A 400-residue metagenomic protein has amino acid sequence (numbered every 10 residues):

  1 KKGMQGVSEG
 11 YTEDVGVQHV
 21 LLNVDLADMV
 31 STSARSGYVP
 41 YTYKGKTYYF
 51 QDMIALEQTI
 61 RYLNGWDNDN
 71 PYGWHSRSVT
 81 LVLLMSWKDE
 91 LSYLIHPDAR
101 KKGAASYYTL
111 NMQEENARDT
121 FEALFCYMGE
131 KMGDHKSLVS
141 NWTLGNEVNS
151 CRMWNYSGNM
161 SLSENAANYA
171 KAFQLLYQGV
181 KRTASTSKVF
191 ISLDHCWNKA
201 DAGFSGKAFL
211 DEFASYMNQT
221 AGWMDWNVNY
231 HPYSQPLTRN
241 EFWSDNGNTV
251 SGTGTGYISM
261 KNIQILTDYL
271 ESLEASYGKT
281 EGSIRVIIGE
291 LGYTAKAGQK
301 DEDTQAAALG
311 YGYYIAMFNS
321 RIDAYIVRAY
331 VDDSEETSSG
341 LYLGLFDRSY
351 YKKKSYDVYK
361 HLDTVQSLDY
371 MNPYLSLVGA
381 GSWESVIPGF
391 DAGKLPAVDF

Functional and structural regions predicted by a protein language model:
K1-D28: Boundary/entry segment of secreted carbohydrate-active catalytic domains
M4-D14, F121-K131, G206-Y216, A306-Y314: Short, acidic/polar
M4-G6, L22, L144, I191 (+3 more regions): Conserved beta-strand positions
Q18-K199, Q235-P236, D332-T337: Substrate-binding cleft and catalytic face of glycoside hydrolase catalytic domains, especially the flexible beta-alpha
Y38-P40, D134-L138, R152-M153, S163 (+2 more regions): Aromatic-rich peripheral "rim/lid" segments of glycoside hydrolase catalytic domains that contact and position glycan
Q51-Q58, Q113-L124, N168-A172, S205-F209 (+3 more regions): Soluble or luminal CAZymes and related metallo-dependent hydrolases
R118, S140, N165-Q299: Noncatalytic carbohydrate-binding groove/subsite architecture in carbohydrate-active enzymes
